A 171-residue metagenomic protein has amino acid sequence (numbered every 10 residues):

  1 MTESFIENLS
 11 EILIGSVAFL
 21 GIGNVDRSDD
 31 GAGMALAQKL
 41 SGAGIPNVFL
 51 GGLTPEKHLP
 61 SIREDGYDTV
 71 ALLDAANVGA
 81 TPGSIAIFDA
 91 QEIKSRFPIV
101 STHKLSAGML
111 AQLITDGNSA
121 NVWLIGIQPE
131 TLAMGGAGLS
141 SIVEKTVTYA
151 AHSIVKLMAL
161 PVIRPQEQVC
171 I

Functional and structural regions predicted by a protein language model:
M1-P129, G136-I171: N-terminal catalytic or cofactor-binding beta/alpha core of small enzyme domains
